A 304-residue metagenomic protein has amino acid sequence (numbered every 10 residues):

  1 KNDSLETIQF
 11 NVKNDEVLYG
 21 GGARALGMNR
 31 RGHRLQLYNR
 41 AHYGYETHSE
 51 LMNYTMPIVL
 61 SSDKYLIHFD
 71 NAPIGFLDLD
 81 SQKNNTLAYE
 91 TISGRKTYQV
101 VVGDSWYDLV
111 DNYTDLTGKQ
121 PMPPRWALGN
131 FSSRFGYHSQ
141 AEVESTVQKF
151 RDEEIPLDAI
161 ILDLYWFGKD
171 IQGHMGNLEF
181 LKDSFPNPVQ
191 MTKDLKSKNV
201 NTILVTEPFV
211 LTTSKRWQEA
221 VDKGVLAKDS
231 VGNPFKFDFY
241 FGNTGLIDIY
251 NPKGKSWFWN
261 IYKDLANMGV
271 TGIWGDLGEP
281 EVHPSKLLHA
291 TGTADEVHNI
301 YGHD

Functional and structural regions predicted by a protein language model:
K1-A127, R134-F135, Q140, V147-D152: Catalytic and substrate-binding clefts that recognize carbohydrates or anionic sugar/phosphate headgroups
S4, P156-D304: Aromatic- and carboxylate-enriched substrate-binding clefts and catalytic-loop regions of carbohydrate-active enzymes
L51-N53, Y65, F131, P188 (+2 more regions): Bulky hydrophobic/aromatic packing residues
S61, D70, S133, D163-Y165 (+1 more regions): Acidic/polar N-terminal loop/beta-strand segments that form early-domain functional surfaces
W126-L128, L157-D158: Residue-level recognition of the N-termini of beta-strands and the immediately preceding loop/turn
H138-E153, G254-D264: Short, acidic/polar
